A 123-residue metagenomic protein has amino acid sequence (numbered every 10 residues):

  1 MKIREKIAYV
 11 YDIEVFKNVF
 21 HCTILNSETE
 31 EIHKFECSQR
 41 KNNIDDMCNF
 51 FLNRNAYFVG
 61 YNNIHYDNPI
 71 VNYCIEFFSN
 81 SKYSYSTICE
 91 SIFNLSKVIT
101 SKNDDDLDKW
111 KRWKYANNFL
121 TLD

Functional and structural regions predicted by a protein language model:
M1-K2, N49: Short amphipathic alpha-helical segments
K2-S27: Gly/Thr-rich phosphate-binding beta-strand-loop-beta motif of the actin/hexokinase/Hsp70
I32-D123: Conserved DEDDh/DEDDy metal-dependent 3′-5′ exonuclease domain
